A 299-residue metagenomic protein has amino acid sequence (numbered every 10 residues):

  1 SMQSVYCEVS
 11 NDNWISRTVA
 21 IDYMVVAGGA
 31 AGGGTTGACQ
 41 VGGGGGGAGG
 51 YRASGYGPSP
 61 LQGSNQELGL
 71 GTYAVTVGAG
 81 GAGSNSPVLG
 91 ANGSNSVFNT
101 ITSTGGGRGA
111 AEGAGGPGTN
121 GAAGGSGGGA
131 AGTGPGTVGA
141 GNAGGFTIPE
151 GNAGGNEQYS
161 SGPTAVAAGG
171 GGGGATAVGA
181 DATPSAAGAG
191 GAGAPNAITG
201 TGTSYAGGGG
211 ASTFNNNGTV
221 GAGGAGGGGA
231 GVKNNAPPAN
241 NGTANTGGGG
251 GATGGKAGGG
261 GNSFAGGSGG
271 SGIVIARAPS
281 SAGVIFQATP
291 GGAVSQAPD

Functional and structural regions predicted by a protein language model:
S1-Y6, A20-D299: Low-complexity, glycine/proline-biased repetitive segments and flexible coils/loops
E8-S10: Repeat-associated, polar segments at repeat-unit boundaries in modular proteins
D12-I15: Large eukaryotic, non-enzymatic subunits of multiprotein complexes that serve as scaffolds/tethers, characterized by
